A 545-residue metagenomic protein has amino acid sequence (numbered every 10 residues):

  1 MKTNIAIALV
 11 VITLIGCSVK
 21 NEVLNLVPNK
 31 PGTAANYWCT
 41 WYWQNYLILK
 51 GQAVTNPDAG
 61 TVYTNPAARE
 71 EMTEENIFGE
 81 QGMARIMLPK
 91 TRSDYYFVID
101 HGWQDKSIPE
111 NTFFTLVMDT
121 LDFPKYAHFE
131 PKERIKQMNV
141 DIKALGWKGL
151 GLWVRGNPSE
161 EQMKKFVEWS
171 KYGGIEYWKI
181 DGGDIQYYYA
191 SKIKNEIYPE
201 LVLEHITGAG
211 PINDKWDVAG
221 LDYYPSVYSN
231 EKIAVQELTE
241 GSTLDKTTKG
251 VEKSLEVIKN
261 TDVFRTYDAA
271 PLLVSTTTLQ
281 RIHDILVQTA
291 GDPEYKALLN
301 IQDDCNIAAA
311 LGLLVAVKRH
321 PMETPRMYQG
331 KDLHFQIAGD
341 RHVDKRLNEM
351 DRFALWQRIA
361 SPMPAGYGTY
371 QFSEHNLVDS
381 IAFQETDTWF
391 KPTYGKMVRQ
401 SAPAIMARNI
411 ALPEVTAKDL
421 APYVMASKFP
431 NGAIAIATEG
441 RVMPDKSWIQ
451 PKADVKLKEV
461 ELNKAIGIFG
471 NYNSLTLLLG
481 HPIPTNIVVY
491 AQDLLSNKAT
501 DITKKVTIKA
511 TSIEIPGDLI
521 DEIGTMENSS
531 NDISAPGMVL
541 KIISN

Functional and structural regions predicted by a protein language model:
M1-K2, W178: Beta-rich carbohydrate-recognition modules and glycan-binding surfaces
K2-A8: Sec-dependent signal peptide recognition, specifically the positively charged N-region followed immediately by
A8-V11, E461: C-terminal (or distal) subdomains of carbohydrate-active enzymes
I15-G16: C-terminal motif of bacterial Sec signal peptides marking the signal peptidase cleavage site
V23-P31: Short boundary motifs at domain starts and secondary-structure transition points
K30, N36-C39, Y46-Y63, R155 (+1 more regions): Active-site-proximal substrate-binding groove within the catalytic cores of carbohydrate-active enzymes
W38-Y188: Aromatic-lined carbohydrate-binding/catalytic grooves of carbohydrate-active enzymes
G537-S544: Short, aromatic- and glycine-rich surface loops/edge beta-strands on solvent-exposed regions
